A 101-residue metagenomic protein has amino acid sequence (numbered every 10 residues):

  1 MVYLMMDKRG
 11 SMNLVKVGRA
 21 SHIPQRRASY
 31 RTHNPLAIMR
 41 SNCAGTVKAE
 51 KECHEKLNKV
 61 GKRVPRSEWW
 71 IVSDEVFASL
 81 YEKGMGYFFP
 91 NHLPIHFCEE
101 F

Functional and structural regions predicted by a protein language model:
M1-F101: Non-catalytic accessory segments flanking enzymatic or RNA/DNA-binding domains
